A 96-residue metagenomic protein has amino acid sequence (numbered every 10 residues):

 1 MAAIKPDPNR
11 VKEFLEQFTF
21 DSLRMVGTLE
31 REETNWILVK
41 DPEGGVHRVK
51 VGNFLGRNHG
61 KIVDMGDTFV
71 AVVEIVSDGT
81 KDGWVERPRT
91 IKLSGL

Functional and structural regions predicted by a protein language model:
M1-L96: Extended low-complexity, proline-rich intrinsically disordered regions
